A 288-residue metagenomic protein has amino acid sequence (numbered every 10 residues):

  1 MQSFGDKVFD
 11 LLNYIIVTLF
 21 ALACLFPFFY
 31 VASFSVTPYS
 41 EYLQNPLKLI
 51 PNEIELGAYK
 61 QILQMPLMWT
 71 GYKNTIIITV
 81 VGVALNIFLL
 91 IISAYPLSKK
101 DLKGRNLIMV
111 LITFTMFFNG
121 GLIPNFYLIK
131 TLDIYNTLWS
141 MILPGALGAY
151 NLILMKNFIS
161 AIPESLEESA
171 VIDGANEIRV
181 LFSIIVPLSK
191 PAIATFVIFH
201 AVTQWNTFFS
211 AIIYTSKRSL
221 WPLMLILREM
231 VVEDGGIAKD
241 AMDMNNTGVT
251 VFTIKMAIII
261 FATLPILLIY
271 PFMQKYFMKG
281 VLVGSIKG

Functional and structural regions predicted by a protein language model:
M1-G288: A hydrophobic, multi-pass inner-membrane permease signature
